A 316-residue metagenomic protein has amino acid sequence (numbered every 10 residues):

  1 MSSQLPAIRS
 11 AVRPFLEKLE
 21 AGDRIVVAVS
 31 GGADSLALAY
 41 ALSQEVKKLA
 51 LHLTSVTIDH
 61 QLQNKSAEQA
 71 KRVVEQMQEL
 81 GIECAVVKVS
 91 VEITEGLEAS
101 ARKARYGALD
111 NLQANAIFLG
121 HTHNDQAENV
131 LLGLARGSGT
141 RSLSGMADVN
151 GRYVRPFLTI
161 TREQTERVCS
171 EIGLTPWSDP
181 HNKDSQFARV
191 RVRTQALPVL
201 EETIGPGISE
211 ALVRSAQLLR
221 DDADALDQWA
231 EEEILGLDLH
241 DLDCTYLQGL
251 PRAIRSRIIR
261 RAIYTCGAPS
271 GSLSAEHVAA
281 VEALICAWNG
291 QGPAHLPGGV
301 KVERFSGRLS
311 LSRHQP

Functional and structural regions predicted by a protein language model:
M1-L197: Core alpha/beta nucleotide-donor-binding catalytic domains of modification enzymes
S3-D34, T54, I58-H60, V89-V91 (+4 more regions): AMP-forming adenylation/ATP pyrophosphatase catalytic core
I93, L119, P180, D184 (+4 more regions): Short, surface-exposed helix-loop/turn micro-motifs enriched in polar/charged residues
A114, F118-Q126, E210-D227: Electropositive, surface-exposed helix/loop patches at the edges of structured domains that serve as adaptable
R136, L158, E201-E202, Q248 (+1 more regions): Alpha-solenoid HEAT/Armadillo repeat architecture
G137, E202-P206, A253: Residues at alpha-helix boundaries and the short loops/turns that link adjacent helices
I172-Q217, D221, S306-G307, R313: Mid-to-C-terminal catalytic subdomains of enzymes that bind/position adenosyl phosphate moieties or nucleic-acid
